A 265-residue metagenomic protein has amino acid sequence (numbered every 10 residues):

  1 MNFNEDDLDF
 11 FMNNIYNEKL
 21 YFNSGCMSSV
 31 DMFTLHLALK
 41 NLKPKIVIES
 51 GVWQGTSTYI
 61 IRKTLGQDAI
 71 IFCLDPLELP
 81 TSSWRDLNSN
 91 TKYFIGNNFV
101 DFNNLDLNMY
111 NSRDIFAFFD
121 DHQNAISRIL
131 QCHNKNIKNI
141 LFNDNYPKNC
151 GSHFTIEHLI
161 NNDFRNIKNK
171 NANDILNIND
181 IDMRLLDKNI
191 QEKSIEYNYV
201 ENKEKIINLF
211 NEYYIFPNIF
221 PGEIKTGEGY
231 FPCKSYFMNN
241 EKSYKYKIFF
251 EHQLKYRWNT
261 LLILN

Functional and structural regions predicted by a protein language model:
M1-N2: N-terminal auxiliary segments of SAM/dcSAM-dependent transferases
D7-L42: Class I SAM-dependent methyltransferase Rossmann-like catalytic core, especially the SAM/SAH-binding loop
M32-N265: S-adenosylmethionine/decaboxylated-SAM
